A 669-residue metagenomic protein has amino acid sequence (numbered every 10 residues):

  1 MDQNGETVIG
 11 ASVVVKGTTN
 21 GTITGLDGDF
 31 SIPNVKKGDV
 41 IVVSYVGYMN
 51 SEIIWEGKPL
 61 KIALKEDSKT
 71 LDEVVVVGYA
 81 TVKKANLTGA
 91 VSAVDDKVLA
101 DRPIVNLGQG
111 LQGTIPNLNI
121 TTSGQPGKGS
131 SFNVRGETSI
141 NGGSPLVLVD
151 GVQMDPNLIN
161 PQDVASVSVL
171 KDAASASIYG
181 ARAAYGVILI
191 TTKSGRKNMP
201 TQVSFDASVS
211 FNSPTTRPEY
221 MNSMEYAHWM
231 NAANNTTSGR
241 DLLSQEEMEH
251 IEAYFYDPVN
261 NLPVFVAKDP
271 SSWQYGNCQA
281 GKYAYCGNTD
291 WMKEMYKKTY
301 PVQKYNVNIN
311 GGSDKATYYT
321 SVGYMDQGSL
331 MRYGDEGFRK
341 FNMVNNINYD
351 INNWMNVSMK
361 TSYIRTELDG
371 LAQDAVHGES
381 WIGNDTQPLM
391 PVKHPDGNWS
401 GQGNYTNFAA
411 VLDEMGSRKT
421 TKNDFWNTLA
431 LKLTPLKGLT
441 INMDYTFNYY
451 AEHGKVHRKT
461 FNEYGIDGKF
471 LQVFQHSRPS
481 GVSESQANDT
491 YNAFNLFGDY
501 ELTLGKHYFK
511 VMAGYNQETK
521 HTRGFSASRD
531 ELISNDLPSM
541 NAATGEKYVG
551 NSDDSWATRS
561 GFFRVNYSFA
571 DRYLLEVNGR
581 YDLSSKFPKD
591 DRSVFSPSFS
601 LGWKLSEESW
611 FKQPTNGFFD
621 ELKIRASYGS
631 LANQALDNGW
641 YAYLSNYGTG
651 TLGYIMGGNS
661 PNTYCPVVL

Functional and structural regions predicted by a protein language model:
M1-G328, R332-M343, N356-S358, W426 (+1 more regions): Short, small/polar-rich motifs associated with maturation and membrane association, primarily at protein termini
S12, G17, V322-Y324, F447 (+2 more regions): Short, small-residue-rich loop/turn micro-motifs
K61, G108, S131, V187-L189 (+10 more regions): Membrane-embedded beta-strand positions in outer-membrane beta-barrel channels/transporters
G110, N133, S204, N306-N310 (+8 more regions): Outer-membrane beta-barrel architecture
V164, M343-N345, F494, R559-V565 (+5 more regions): Extended, hydrophobic alpha-helical segments in both membrane/secreted and soluble proteins
T192, G311-S313, Y349-D350, L431-L433 (+6 more regions): Residue-level signature of outer-membrane beta-barrel architecture
N198-G287, T299, M325, S329-W426 (+4 more regions): Surface-exposed loop/interface segments of Gram-negative outer-membrane beta-barrel transport/assembly proteins
S585-D591: Solvent-exposed loop/turn segments connecting transmembrane beta-strands in outer-membrane beta-barrel proteins
